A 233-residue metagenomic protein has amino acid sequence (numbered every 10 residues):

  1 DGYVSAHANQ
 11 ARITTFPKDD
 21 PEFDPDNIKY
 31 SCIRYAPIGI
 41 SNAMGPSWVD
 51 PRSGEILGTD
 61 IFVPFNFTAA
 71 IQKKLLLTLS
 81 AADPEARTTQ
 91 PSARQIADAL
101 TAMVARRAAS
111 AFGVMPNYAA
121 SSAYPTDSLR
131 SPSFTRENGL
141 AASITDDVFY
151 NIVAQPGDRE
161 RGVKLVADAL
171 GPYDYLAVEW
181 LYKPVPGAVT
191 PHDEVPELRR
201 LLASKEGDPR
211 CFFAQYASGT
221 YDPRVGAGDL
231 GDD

Functional and structural regions predicted by a protein language model:
G2-D233: Metzincin-family zinc-dependent endopeptidase catalytic domain
